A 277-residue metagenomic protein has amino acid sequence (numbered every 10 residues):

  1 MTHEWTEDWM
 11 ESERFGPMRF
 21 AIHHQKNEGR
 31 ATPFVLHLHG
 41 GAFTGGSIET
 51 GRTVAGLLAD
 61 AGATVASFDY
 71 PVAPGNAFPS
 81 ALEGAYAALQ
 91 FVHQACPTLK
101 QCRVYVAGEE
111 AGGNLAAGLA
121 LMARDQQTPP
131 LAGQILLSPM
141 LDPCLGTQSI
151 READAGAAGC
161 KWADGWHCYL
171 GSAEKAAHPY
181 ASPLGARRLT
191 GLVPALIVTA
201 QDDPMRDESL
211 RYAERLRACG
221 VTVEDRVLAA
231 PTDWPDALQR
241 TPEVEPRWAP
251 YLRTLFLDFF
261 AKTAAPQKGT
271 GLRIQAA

Functional and structural regions predicted by a protein language model:
M1: Phosphate-/polyanion-interacting regions in eukaryotic proteins
E4-A277: Alpha/beta-hydrolase superfamily serine-hydrolase fold, recognizing
